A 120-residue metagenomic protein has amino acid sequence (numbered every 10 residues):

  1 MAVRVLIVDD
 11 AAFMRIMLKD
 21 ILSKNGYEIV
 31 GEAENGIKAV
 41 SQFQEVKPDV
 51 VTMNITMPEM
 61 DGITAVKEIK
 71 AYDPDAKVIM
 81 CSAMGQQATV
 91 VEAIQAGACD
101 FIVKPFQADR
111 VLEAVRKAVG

Functional and structural regions predicted by a protein language model:
A12-G31: Two-component/phosphorelay signaling modules centered on CheY-like receiver
N35-K38, D61-T64: Acidic catalytic/metal-coordinating carboxylates
V46-T52: Active-site beta3 strand of CheY-like receiver
M57: Receiver (REC) domain active-site loop signature in two-component systems and cognate sites in sensor histidine kinases
M84-G85: Short, conserved "switch-loop" micro-motifs in signal-transduction and mechanochemical regulators
F106-V115: C-terminal output helix
